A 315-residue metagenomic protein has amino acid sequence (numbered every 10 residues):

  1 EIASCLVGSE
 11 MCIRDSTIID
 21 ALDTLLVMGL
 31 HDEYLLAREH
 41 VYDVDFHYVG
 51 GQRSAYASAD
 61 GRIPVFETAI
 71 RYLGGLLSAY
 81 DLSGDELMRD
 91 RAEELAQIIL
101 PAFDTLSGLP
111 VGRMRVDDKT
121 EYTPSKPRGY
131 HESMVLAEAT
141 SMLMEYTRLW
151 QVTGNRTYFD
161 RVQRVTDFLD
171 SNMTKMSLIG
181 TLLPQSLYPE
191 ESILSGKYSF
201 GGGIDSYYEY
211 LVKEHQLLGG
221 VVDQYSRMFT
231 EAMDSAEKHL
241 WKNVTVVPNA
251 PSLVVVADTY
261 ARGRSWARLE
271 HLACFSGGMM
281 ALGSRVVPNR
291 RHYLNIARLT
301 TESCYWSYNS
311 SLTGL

Functional and structural regions predicted by a protein language model:
E1-S4, N243, S311: Juxtamembrane luminal stem/stalk of type II transmembrane Golgi/ER carbohydrate-processing enzymes
I2-G8, I13: Single conserved hydrophobic/aromatic residue that forms the stacking wall/gate of nucleotide- or nucleobase-binding
R14-D23, V27-Y122: Eukaryotic helix-linker segments that join adjacent hydrophobic helices
L26-L36, Y80-E93, W150-D160, L217-T230 (+1 more regions): Structural helix-adjacent loops and short alpha-helical linkers that scaffold large soluble proteins
H40-D43, I98, E231, S235 (+1 more regions): Alpha-helical solenoid scaffolds in eukaryotic proteins
R62, F66-T68, L182-L187, L312-L315: Short, solvent-exposed turn/loop segments enriched in Gly/Ser/Thr/Pro and often Arg
E94, I98-G283: Eukaryotic endomembrane system proteins
R268-F275, M279-L315: Catalytic lobes of large eukaryotic enzymes
